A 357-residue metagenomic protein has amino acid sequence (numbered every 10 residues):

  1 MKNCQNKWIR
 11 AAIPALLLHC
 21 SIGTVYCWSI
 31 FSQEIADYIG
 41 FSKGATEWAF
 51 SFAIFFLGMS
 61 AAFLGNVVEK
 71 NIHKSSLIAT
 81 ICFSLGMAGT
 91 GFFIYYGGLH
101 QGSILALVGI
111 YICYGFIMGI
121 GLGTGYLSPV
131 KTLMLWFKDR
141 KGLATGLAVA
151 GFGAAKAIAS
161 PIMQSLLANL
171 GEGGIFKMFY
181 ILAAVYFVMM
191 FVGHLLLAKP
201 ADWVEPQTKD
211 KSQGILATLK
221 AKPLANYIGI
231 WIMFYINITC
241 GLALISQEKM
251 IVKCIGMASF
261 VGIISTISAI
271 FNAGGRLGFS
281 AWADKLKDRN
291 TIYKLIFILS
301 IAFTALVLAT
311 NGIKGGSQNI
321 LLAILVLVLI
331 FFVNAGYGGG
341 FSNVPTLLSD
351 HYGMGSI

Functional and structural regions predicted by a protein language model:
Q5-C27, K222-A243, F331-A335: Pair of pore-lining "gating" transmembrane helices in MFS-fold secondary transporters
W28-I35, S160, P223-S280, F341 (+1 more regions): Extracytoplasmic gate region of multi-pass secondary transporters
I35, G115, L122-F137, A144-T145 (+1 more regions): Intracellular juxtamembrane helix-capping segments at the cytosolic ends of symmetry-related transmembrane helices
S60-I72, R276-D288: Helix-to-loop junctions at the C-terminal end of transmembrane segments in multipass secondary transporters
K74-G89, T291-V307: Structural signature of the two symmetry-related core transmembrane helices
G86, Q101-T124, Y235, L321-G339: Hydrophobic core of transmembrane alpha-helices in multi-pass small-molecule transporters, especially MFS/SLC-type
L147, F152-A201: Helix-loop-helix hairpin linking two adjacent transmembrane segments in secondary transporters
A198-L216: Flexible cytoplasmic inter-helical loops of multi-pass small-molecule transporters
